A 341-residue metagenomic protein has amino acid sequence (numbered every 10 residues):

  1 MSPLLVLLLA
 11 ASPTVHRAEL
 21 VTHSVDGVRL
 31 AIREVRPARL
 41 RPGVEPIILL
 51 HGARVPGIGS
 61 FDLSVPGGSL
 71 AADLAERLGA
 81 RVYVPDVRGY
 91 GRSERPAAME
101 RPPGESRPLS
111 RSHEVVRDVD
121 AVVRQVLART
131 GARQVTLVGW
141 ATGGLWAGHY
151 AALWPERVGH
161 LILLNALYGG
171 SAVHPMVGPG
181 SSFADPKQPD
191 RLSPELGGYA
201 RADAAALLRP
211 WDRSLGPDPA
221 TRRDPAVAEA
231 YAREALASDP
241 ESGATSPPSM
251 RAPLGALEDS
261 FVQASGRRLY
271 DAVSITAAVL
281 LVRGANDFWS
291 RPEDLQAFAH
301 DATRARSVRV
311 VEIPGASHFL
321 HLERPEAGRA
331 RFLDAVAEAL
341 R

Functional and structural regions predicted by a protein language model:
P13-L40: N-terminal cap/lid segment of alpha/beta-hydrolase-fold proteins
R39-R77: Short, surface-exposed "cap/lid" segments of acyl-processing enzymes
G67-P96: Conserved alpha/beta-hydrolase
E114-R133: Conserved acidic catalytic loop of the alpha/beta-hydrolase fold
R133-V138, T142-A172: Conserved hydrolase catalytic core segment
A172, M176-V282: Alpha/beta-hydrolase
F288-D294: Conserved alpha/beta-hydrolase "acid-adjacent" motif
A316-R329: Catalytic histidine-centered segment of alpha/beta-hydrolase-like enzymes
